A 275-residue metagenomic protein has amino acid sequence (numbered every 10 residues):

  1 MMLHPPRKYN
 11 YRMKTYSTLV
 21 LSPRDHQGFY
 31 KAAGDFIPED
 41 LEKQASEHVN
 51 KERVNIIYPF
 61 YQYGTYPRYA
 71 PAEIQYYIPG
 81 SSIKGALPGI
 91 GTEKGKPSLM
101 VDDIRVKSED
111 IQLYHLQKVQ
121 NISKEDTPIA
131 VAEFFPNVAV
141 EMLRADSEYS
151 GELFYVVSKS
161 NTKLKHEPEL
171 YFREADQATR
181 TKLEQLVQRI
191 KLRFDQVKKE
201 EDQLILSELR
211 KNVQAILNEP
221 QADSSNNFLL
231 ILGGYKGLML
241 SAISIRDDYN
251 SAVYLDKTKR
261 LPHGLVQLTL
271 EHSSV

Functional and structural regions predicted by a protein language model:
M1-V275: Basic, Gly/Ser/Thr-rich N-terminal segments that form RNA-phosphate-binding interfaces in CRISPR RAMP
